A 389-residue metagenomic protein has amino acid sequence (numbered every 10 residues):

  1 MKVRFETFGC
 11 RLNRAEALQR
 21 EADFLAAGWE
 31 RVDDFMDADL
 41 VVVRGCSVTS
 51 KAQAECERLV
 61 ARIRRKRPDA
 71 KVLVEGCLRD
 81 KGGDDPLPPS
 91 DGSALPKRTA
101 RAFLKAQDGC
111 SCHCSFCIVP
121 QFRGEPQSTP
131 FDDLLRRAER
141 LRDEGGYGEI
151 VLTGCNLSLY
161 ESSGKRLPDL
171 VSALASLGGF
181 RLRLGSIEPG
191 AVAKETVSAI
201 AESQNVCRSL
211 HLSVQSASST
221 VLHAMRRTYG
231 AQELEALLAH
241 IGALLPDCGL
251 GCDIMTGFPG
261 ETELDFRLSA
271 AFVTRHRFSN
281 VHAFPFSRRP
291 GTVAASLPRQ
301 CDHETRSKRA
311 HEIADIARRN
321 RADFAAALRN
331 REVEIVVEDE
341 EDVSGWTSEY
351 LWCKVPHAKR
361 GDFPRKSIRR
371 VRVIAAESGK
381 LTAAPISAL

Functional and structural regions predicted by a protein language model:
M1-L87: Cofactor-cradling patches in redox/metallo enzymes
S50-L59, Q127, V221-R226: Glycine/threonine-rich flexible loop motifs
L73, R142-L264, T274-R275: Conserved SAM/AdoMet-binding glycine-rich loop
D84-L104, E144, E149, S387-L389: N-terminal [4Fe-4S]-dependent radical SAM core
T99-D132: Canonical Radical SAM [4Fe-4S] cluster-binding loop centered on the CxxxCxxC motif and its immediate flanking residues
R123-V151: Conserved alpha-helical substructure of the radical SAM core
R208, T220-V336: A structural motif corresponding to the C-terminal lobe/cap of the Radical SAM core domain
S296-L389: Terminal RNA-binding accessory module
